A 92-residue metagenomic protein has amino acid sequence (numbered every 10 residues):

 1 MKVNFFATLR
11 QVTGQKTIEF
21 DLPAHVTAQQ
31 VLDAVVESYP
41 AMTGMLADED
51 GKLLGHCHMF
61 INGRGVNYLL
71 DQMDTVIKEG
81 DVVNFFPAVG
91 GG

Functional and structural regions predicted by a protein language model:
M1-G91: Ubiquitin-like/PB1-type beta-grasp interaction modules and other compact soluble beta-rich domains
